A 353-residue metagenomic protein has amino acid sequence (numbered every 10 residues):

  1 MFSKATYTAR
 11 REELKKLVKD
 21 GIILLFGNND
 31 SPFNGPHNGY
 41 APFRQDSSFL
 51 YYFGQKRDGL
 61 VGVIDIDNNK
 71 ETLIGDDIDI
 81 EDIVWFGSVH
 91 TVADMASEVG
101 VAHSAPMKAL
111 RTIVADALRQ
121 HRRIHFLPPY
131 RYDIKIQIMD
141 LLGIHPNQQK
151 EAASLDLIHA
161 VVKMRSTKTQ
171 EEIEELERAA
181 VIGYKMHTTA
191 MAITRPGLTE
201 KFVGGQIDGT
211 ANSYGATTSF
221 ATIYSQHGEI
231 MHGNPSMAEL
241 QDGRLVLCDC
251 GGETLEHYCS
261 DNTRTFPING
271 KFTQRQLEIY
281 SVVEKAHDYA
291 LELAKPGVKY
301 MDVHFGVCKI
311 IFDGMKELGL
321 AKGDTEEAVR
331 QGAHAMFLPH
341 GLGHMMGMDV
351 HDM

Functional and structural regions predicted by a protein language model:
M1-M353: Active-site neighborhoods and metal-handling regions in enzymes and metal-associated proteins
